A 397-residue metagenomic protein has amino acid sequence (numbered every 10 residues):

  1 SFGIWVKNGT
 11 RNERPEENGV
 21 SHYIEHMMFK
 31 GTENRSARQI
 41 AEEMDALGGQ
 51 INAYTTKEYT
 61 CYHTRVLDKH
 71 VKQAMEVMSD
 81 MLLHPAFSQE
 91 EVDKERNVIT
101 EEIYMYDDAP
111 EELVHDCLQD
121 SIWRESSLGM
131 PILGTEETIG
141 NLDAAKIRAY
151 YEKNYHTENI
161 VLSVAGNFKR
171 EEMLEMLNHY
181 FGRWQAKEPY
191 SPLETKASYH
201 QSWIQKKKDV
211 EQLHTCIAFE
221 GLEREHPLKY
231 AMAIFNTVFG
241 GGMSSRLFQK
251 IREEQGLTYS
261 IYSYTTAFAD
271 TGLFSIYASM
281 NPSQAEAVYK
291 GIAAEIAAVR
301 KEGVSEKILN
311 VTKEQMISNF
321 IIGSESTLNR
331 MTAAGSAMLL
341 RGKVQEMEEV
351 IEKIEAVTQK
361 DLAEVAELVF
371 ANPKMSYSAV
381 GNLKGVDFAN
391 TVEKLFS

Functional and structural regions predicted by a protein language model:
S1-M44, L118, Y155, P227-F239 (+1 more regions): Active/ligand-binding-proximal structured segments within catalytic/core domains that scaffold catalytic residues
A37-K196, Q205-K206, V210-E211, T215-C216 (+4 more regions): Charge-rich, well-structured scaffold segments of protease-associated domains
